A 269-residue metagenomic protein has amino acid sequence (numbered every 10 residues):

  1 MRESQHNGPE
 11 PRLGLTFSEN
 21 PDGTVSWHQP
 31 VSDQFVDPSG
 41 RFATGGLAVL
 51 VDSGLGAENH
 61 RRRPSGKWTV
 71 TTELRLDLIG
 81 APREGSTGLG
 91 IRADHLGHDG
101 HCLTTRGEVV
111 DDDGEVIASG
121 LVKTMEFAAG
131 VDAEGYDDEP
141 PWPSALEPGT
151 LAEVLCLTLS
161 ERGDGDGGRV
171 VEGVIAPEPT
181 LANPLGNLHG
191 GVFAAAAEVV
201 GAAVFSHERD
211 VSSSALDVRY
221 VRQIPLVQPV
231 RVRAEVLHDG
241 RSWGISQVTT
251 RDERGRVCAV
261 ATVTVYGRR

Functional and structural regions predicted by a protein language model:
M1-Q34, V122-T180: Non-catalytic linker/capping segments at the edges of enzyme domains
P9, P21-G23, W68-V70, T87 (+5 more regions): Residue-level preference for beta-strand/loop junctions
P9-R12, G23-N59, E172-A202: Hot-dog-fold acyl-thioester-processing enzymes
T24-S26, E73, G88-G90, T104 (+5 more regions): Intrinsic-disorder/low-complexity, polar/charged segments enriched in Ser/Thr/Lys/Arg/Asp/Glu/Gln
Q29, L76-D77, G107, G173-I175 (+3 more regions): Preference for bulky hydrophobic residues occupying beta-strand positions in well-ordered beta-sheet regions
S39-F42, L55-G90, G201-R231: Hydrophobic beta-strand-centered segment that forms part of the acyl-chain substrate-binding groove
A57, G80-G90, D94-L146, I224-V227 (+1 more regions): HotDog/MaoC-like acyl-thioester-processing domains
E172-S242, S246-V257: Structured core of small recognition/catalytic domains
